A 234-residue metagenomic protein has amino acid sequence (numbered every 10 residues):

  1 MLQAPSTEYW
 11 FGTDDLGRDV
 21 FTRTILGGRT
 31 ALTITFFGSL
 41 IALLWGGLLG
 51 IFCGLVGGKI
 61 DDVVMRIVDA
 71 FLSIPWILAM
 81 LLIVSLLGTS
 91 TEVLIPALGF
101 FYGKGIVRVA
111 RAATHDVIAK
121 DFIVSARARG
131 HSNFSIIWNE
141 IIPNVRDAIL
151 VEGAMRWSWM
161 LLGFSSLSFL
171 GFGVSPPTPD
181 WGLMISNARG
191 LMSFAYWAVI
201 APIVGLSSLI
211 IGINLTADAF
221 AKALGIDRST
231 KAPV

Functional and structural regions predicted by a protein language model:
M1-L43, G47, I51-F52, G130 (+3 more regions): Gly/Trp-centered helix-boundary motif
Y9-W10, D14, L44-L48, G54-V117: Generic hydrophobic transmembrane alpha-helix motif, especially the helices
R18-T33, F37, G57-M65, I118-A119 (+1 more regions): Amphipathic cytosolic juxtamembrane alpha-helices at the membrane-cytosol interface of multi-pass membrane transporters
T30-G46, S73-L81, P143, D147-F164 (+2 more regions): Hydrophobic alpha-helical transmembrane segments in multi-pass membrane proteins
I34-G38, C53, V68-D69, A97-L98 (+4 more regions): Alpha-helical transmembrane segments of multi-pass integral membrane proteins
K59, A112-F122, T216-D227: Transmembrane helix boundary and interhelical loop/hinge segments in multi-pass membrane proteins
L78-L82, S90-I95, G99-R108, I149-L183: Non-cytoplasmic
V84-L86, A113-T114, G163-G205: Glycine-rich helix-loop "coupling/hinge" segments at transmembrane-helix boundaries in multipass transporters
